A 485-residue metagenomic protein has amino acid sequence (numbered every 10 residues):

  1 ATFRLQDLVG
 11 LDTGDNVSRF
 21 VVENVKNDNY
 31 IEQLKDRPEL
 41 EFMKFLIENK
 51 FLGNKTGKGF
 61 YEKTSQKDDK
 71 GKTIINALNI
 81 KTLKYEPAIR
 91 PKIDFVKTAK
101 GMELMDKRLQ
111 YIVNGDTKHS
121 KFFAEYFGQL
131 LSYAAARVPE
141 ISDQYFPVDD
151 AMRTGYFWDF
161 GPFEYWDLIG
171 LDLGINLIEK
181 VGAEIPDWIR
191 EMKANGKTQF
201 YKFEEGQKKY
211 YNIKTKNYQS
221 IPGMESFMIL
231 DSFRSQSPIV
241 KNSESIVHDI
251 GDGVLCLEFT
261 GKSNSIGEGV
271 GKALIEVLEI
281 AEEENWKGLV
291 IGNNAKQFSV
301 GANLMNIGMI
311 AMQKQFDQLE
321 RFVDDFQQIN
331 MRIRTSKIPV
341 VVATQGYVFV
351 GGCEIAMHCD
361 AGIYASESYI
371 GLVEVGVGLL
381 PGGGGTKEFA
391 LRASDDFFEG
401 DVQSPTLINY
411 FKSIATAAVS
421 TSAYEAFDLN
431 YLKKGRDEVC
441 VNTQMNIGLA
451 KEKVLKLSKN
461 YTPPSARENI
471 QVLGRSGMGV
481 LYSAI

Functional and structural regions predicted by a protein language model:
A1-L289, N293-K296, M305-Q327, M331-I338 (+5 more regions): N-terminal glycine-rich phosphate-binding loop for ADP-containing cofactors
